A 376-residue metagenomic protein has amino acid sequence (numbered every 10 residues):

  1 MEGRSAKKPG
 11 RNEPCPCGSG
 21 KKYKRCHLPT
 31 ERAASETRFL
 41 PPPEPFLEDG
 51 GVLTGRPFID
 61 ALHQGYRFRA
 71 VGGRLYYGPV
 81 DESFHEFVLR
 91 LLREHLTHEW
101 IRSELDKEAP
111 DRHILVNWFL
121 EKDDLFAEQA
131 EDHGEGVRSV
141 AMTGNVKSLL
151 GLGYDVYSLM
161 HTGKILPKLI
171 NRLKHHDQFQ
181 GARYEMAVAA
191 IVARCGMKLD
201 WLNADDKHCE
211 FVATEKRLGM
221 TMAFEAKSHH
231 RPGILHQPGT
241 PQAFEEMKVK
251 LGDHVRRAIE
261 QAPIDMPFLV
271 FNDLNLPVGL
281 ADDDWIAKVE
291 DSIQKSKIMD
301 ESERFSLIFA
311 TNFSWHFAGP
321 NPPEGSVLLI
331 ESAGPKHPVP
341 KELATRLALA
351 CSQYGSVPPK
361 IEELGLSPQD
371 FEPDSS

Functional and structural regions predicted by a protein language model:
M1-E44: Acidic/negatively charged segments and metal-coordination signatures
P9, Q180-Y184, N203-D206: Short, glycine/acidic-rich beta->alpha junctions
K24, K207-C209, P277-L280: Flexible loop/turn segments at secondary-structure boundaries
T30, W201-N203, A226: Glycine-rich, histidine-containing beta strand-loop boundary motifs that form or position
E31, A189, C209-T214, E290: Short, well-ordered alpha-helical packing segments
E36-C195, K227-S376: Charged, structured surface patches that assemble and position nucleic-acid processing machinery
V192, F211-A213, M220-H230: Conserved catalytic cores of phosphodiester-cleaving nucleases, focusing on short active-site segments
A193-T214: A short acidic/basic microdomain associated with nuclease active sites
